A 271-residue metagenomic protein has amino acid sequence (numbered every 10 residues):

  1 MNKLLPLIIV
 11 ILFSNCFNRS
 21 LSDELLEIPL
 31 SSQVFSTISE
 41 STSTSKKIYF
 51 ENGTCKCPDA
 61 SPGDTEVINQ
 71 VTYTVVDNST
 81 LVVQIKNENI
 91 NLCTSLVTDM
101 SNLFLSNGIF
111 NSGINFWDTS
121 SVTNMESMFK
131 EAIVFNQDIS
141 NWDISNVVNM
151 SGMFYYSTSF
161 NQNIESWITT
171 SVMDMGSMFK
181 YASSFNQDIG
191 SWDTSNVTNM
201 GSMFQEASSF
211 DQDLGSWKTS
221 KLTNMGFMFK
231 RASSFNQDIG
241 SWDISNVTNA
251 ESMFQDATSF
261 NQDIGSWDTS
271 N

Functional and structural regions predicted by a protein language model:
N2-I9: Sec-dependent signal peptide recognition, specifically the positively charged N-region followed immediately by
L12-N15: C-terminal motif of bacterial Sec signal peptides marking the signal peptidase cleavage site
F17-N271: Negatively charged
